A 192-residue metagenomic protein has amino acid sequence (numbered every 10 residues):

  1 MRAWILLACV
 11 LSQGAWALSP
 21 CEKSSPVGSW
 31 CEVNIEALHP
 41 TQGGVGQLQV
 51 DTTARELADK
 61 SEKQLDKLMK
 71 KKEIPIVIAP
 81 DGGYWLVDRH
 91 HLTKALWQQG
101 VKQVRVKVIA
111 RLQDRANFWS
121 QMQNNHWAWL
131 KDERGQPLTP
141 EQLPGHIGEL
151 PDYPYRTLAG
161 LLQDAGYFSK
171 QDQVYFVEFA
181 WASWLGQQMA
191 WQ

Functional and structural regions predicted by a protein language model:
M1-A3: Positively charged n-region of N-terminal signal peptides that target proteins for export
S12-G14: N-terminal signal peptide c-region/cleavage motif recognized by signal peptidases
P20-K67, K71-I78, G83, W97-Q192: Surface-exposed, charge/polar-rich loops and edge strands
W85-D88: Short hydrophobic beta-strand that contains or immediately precedes a catalytic carboxylate
